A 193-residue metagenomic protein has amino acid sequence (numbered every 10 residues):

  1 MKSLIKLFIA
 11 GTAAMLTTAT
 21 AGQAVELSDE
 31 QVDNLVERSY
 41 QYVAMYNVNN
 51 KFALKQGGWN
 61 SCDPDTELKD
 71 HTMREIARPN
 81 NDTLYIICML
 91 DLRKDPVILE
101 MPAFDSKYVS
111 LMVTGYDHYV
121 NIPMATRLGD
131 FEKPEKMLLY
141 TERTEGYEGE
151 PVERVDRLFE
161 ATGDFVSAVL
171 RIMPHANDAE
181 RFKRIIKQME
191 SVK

Functional and structural regions predicted by a protein language model:
M1-I9: Bacterial N-terminal signal peptides that target proteins for export
M15-Q23: C-terminal segment of classical bacterial N-terminal signal peptides
A24-K193: A compositional/structural signature for long, glycine/proline-rich flexible linkers and loops on extracytoplasmic
